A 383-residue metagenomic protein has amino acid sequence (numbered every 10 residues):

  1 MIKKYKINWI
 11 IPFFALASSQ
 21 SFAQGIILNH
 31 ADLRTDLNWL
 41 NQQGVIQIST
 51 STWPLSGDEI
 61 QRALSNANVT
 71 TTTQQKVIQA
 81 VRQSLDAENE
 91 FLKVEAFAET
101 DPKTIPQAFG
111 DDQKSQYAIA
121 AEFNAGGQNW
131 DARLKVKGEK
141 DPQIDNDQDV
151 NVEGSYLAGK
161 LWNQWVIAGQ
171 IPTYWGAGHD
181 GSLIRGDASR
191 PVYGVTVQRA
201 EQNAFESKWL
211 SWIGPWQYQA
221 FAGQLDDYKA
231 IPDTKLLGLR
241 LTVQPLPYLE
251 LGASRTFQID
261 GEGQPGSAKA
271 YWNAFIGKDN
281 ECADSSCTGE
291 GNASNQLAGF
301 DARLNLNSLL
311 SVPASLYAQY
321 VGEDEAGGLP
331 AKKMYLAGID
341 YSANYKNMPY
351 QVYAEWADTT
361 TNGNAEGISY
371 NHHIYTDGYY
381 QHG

Functional and structural regions predicted by a protein language model:
I2-I10: Bacterial N-terminal signal peptides that target proteins for export
S18-Q20: N-terminal signal peptide c-region/cleavage motif recognized by signal peptidases
F22-D111: N-terminal periplasmic/intermembrane-space "pro-region" immediately following the signal or transit peptide
I26, S49-S51, T71-T72, A80-L92 (+6 more regions): Short loop/turn motifs that connect adjacent beta-strands in outer-membrane beta-barrel proteins
I27, L33-N38, Q42-Q43, S56 (+5 more regions): Structural signature for solvent-exposed beta-strand/loop edge elements and short helix-capping sites, enriched
A98-T104, G127-D131, V136-P142, L161-N163 (+6 more regions): Transmembrane beta-strands of outer-membrane beta-barrel pores
K114-W212: Well-ordered mid-protein domain cores that form the structural environment of catalytic cofactors
G194-Y380: Signature for the C-terminal beta-barrel architecture of outer-membrane proteins
